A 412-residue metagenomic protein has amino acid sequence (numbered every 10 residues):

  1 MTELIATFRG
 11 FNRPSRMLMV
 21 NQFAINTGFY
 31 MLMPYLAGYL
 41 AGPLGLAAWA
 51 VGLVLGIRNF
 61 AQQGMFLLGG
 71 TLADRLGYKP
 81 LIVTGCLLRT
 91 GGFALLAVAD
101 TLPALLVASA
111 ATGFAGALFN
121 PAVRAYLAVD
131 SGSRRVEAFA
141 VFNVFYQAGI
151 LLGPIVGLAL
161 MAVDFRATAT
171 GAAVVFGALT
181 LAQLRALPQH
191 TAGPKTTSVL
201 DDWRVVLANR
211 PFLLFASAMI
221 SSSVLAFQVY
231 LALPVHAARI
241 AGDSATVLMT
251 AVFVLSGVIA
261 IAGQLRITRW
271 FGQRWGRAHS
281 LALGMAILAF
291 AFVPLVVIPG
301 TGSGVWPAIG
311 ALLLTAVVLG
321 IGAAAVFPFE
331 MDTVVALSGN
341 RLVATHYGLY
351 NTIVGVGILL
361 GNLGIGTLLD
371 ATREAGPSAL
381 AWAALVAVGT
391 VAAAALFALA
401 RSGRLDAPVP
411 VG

Functional and structural regions predicted by a protein language model:
M1-N12, A186-A218: Juxtamembrane intracellular "pre-TM" segments in multi-pass secondary transporters
P34-W49, L231-M249: Short amphipathic helix-loop junctions that connect adjacent transmembrane helices in Major Facilitator Superfamily/SLC
Q63-D100: Conserved MFS/SLC helix-loop-helix module at the cytosolic interface between two early adjacent transmembrane helices
M65-G77, A262-R277, L369: Helix-to-loop junctions at the C-terminal end of transmembrane segments in multipass secondary transporters
P80-A94, H279-P294: Structural signature of the two symmetry-related core transmembrane helices
A108-A148: Cytoplasmic helix-loop-helix junction between adjacent transmembrane helices in 12-TM secondary transporters
M161-V174, T367-G389: A membrane-interface helix-boundary motif in multi-pass transporters
V174-A192, A395-A400: C-terminal membrane-cytosol helix-exit motif in multi-pass small-molecule transporters
